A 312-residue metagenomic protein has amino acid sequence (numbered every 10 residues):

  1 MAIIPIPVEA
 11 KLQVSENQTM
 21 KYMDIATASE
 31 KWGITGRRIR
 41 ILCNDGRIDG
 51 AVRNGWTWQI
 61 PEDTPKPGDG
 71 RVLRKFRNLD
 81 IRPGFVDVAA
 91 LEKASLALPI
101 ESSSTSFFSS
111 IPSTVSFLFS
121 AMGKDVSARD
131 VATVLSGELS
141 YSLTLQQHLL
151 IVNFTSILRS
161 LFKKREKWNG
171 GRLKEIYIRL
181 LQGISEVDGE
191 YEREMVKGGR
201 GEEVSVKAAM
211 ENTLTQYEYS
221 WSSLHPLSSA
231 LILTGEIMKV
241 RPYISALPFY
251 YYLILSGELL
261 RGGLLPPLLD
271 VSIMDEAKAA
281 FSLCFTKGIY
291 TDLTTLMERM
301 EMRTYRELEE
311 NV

Functional and structural regions predicted by a protein language model:
I3-K31, G36-I41, D45-R47, Q59-V312: FIC/Doc superfamily catalytic core
V52-W58: Short, Lys/Arg-rich nucleic-acid/phosphate-binding segment
